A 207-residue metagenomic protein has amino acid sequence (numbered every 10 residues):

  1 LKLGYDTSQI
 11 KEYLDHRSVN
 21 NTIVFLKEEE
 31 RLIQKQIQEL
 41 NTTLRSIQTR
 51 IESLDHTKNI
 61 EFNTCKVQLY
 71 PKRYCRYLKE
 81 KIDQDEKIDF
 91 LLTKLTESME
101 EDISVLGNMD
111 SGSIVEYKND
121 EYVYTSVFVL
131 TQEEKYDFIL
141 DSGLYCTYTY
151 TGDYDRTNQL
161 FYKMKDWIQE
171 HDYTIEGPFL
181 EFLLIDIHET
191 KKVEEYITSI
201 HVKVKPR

Functional and structural regions predicted by a protein language model:
L1-E12: Short, positively charged
E12-K27, R31-R207: A solvent-exposed interaction/effector surface
